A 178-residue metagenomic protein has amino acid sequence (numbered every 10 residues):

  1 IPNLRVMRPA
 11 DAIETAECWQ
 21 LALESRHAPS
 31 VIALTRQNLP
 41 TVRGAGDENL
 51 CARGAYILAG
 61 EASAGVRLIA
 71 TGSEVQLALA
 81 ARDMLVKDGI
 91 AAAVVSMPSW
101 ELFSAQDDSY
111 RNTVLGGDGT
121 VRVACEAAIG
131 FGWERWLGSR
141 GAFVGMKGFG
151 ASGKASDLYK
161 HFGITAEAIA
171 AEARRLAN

Functional and structural regions predicted by a protein language model:
I1-L4: A structural motif corresponding to the C-terminal end of an alpha-helix and its immediate exit/capping segment
V6, T15, A22-N178: Thiamine diphosphate
